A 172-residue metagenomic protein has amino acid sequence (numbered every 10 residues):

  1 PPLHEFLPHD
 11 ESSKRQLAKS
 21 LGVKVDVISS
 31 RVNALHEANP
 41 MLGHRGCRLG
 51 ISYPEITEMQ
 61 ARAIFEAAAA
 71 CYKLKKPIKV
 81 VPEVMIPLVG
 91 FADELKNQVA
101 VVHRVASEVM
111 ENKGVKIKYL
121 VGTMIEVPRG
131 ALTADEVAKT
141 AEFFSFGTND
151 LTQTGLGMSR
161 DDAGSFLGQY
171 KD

Functional and structural regions predicted by a protein language model:
P1-D172: Conserved alpha/beta-domain cores
